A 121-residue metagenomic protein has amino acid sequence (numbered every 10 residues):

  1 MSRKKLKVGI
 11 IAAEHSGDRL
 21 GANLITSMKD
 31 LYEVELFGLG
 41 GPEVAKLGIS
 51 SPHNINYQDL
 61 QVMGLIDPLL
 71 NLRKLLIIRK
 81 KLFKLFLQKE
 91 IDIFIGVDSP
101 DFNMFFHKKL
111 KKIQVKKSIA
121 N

Functional and structural regions predicted by a protein language model:
M1-K5: Short, low-complexity, intrinsically disordered N-terminal peptides in bacterial proteins
L6-N121: Active-site and donor-binding regions of nucleotide-sugar-utilizing enzymes
